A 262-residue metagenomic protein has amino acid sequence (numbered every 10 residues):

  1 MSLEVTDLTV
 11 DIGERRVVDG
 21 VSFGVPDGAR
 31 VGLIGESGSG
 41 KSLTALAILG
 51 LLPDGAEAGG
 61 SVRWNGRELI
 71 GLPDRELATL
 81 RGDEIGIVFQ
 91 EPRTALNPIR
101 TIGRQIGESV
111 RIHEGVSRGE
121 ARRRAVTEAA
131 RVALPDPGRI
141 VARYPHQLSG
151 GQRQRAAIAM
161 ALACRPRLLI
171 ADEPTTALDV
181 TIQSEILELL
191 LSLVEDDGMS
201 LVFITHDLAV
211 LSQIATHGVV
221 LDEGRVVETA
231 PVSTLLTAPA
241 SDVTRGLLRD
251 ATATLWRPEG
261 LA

Functional and structural regions predicted by a protein language model:
E57-E68: Conserved ABC transporter NBD signature motif
R143-L148, Q152: Conserved ABC ATPase signature
A163-R167: A short, proline-enriched helix->beta-strand linker immediately N-terminal to the Walker B motif in ABC-type P-loop
S184-D197, A209: Helical segment within the ABC ATPase nucleotide-binding domain
L211-Q213: A short, surface-exposed alpha-helical micro-motif characterized by mixed small hydrophobic and charged/polar residues
T229-A230: ABC ATPase "signature
